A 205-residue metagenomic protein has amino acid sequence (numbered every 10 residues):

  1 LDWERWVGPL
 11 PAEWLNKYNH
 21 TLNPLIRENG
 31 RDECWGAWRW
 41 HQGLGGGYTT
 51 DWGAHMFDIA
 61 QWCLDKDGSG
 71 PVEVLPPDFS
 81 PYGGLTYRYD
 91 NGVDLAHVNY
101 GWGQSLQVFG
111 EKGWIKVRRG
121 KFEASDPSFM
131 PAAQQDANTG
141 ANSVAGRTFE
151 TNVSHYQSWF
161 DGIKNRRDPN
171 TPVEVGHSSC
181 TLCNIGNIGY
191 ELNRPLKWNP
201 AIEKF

Functional and structural regions predicted by a protein language model:
L1-E174, C180-F205: Contiguous beta-strand/loop segments that form the cofactor/metal-binding neighborhood of enzyme cores
